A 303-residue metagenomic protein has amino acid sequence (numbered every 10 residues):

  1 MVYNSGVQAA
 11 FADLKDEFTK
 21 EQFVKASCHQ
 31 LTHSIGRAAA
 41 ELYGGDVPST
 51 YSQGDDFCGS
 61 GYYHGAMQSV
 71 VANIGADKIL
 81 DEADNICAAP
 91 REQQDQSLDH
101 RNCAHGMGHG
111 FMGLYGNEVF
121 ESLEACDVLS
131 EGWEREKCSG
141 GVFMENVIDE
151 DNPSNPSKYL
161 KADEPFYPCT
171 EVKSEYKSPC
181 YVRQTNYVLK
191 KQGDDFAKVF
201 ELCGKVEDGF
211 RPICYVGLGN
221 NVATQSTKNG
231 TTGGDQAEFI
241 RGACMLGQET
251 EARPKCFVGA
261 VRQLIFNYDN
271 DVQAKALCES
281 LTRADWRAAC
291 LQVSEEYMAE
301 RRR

Functional and structural regions predicted by a protein language model:
M1-R303: Non-catalytic tandem-repeat scaffold regions and their flanking low-complexity/translocation tails
